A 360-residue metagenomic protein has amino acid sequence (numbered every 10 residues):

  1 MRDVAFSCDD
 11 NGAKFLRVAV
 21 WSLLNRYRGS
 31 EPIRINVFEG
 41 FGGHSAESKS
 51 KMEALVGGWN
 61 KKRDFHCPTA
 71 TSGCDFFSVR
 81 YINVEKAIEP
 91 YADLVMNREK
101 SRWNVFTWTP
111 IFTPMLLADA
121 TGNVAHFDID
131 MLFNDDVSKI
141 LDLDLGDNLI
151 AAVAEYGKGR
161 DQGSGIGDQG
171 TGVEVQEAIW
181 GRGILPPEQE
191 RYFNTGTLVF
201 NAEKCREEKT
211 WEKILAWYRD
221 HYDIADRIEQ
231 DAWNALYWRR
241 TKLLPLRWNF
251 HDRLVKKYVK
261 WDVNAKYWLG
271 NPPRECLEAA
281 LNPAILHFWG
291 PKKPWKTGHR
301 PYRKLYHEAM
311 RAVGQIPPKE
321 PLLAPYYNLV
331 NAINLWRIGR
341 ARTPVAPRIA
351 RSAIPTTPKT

Functional and structural regions predicted by a protein language model:
M1-C8, G12-V18, T195, F200-T360: A glycosyltransferase accessory/donor-loop signature
S22-E31: Short, acidic, metal-binding catalytic loop of nucleotide-sugar glycosyltransferases
I33-F41, A152-A154: Short internal beta-strands
S50, A54-S78, D161-E174, I354-T360: Intrinsic disorder/low-complexity segments
E53-N60, D75-M115: Active-site-proximal specificity loops/subdomain of glycosyltransferases
E85-A87, F106-R160, V199-F200, E207: GT-A fold catalytic core of metal-dependent nucleotide-sugar glycosyltransferases, centered on the diacidic
R98-R102, G181-E188, N271-R274: Short, P/G- and charge-enriched loop/turn segments at secondary-structure junctions
D142-A216: Conserved catalytic core of nucleotide-sugar-dependent glycosyltransferases
